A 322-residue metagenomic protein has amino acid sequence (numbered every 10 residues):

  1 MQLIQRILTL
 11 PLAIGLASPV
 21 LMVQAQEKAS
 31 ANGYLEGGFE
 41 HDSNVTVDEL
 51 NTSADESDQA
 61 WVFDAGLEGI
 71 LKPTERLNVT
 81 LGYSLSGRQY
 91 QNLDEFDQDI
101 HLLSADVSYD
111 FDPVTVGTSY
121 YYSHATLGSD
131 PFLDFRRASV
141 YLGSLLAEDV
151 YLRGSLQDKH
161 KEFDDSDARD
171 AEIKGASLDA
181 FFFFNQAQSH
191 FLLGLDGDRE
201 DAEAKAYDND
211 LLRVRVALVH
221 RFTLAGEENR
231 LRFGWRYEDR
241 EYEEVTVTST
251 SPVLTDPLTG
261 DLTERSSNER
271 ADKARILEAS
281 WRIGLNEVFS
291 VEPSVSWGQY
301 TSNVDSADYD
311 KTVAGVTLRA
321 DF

Functional and structural regions predicted by a protein language model:
M1-S30, R76: Cleavable N-terminal export/targeting peptides
A25-F322: Gram-negative and organellar
